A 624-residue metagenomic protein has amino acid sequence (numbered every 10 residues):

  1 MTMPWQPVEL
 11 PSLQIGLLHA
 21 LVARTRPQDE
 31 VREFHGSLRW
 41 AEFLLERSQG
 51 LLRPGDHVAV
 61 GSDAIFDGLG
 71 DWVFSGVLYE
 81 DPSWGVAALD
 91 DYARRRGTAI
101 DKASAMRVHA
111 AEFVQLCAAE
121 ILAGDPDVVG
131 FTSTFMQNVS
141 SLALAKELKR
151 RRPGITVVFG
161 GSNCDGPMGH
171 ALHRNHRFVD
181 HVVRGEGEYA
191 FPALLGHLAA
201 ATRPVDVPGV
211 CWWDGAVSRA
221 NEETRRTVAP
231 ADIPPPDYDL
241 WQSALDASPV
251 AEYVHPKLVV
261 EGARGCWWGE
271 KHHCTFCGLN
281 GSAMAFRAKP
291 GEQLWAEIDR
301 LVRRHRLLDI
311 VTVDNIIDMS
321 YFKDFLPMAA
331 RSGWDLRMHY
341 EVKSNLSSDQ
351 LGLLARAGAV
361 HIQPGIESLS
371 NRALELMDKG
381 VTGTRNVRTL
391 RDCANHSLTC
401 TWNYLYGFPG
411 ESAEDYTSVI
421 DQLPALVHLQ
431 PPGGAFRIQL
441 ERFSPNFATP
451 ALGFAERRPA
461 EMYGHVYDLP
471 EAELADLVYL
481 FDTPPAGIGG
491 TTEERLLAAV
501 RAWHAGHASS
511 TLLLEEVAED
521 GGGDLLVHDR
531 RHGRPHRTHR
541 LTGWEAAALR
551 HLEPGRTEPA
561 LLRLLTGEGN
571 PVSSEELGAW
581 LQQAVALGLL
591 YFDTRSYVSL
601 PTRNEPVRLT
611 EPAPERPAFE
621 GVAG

Functional and structural regions predicted by a protein language model:
M1-M3, R150, T156-V158, G291-T401 (+4 more regions): Conserved SAM/AdoMet-binding glycine-rich loop
P4-Q14, L18-A41, R95, A99-R225: Glycine-rich beta-alpha loop elements in corrinoid/cobalamin-binding modules across cobalamin-dependent enzymes
E30-Q115: Conserved N-terminal ligand/cofactor-binding loop architecture of enzyme catalytic domains
E252-E292: Canonical Radical SAM [4Fe-4S] cluster-binding loop centered on the CxxxCxxC motif and its immediate flanking residues
E414-A547: C-terminal scaffold of the Radical SAM
R550-A560: Short capping segments at the starts of secondary-structure elements
Q582-S596: A short, conserved structural fragment
S596-G624: Short, amphipathic alpha-helical interaction segments positioned at domain boundaries
